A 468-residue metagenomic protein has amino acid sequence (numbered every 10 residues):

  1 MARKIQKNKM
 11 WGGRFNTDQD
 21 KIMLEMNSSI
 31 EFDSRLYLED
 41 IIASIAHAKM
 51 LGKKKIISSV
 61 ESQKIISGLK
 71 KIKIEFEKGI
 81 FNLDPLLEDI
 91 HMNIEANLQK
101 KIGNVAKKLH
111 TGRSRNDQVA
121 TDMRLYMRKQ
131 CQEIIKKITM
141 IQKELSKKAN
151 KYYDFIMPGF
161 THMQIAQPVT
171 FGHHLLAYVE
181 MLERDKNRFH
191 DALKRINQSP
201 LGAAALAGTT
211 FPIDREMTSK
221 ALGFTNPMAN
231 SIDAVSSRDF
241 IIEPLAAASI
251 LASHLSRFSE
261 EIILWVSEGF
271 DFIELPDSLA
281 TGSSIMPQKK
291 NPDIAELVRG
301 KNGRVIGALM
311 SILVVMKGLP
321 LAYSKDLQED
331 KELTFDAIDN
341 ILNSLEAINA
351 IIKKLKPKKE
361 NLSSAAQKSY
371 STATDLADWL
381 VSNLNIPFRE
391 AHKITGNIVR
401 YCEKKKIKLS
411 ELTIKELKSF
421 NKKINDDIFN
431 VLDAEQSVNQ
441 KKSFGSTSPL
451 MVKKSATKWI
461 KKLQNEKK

Functional and structural regions predicted by a protein language model:
A2-A43, N104-V105, Q288-K468: Glycine-rich cofactor/substrate-binding loops
A2-G208, I213-S219, S278-S283, D293 (+3 more regions): A helix-coil-helix interface module used to build multimeric assemblies and to scaffold catalytic/cofactor sites
H47, G68-E75, N97, K101 (+16 more regions): Generic, well-ordered alpha-helical scaffold segments in large soluble proteins
I56-I57, F81, D271, I386 (+1 more regions): Conserved hydrophobic residue
R124, R128-I135, T139, S146 (+10 more regions): Short amphipathic alpha-helical segments with heptad-repeat character
N150-G172, I273-S284, Q288-K289, P320-Q328 (+1 more regions): Glycine-rich cofactor-pocket loops
T210-N226, P449-V452: N-terminal, Lys/Arg-enriched amphipathic/low-complexity engagement segments that precede the first folded domain
L222-V314: Acidic, glycine-rich loop-and-beta core segments that form the ion-binding/anion-interacting portion of active sites
